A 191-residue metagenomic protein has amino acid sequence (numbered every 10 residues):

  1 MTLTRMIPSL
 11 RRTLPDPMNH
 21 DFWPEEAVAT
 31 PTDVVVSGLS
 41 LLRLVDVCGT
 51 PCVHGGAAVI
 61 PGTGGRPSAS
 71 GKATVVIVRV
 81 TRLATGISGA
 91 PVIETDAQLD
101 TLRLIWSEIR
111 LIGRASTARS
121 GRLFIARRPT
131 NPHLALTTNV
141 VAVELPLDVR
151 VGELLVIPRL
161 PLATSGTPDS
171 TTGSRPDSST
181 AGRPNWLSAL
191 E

Functional and structural regions predicted by a protein language model:
M1-L3, I7-L14, R150, R183 (+1 more regions): Intein/HINT protein-splicing elements and their conserved insertion hotspots or analogous self-processing inserts
T2-I77: Conserved alpha/beta-domain cores
S40, G65-E191: Charged (often Lys/Glu-rich) extended helix/loop segments that serve as interaction or gating elements
